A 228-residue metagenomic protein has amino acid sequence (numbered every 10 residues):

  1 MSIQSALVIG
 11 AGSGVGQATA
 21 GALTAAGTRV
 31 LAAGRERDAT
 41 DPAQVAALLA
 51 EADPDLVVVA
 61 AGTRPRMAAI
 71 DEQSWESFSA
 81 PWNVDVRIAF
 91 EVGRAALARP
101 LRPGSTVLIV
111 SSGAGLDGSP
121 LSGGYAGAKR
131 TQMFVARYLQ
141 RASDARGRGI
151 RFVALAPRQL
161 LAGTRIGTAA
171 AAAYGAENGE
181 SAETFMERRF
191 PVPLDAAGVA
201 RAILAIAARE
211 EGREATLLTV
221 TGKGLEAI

Functional and structural regions predicted by a protein language model:
G12, A20: N-terminal Rossmann NAD(P)H-binding glycine-rich loop of SDR-like oxidoreductase domains
A32-A43: Rossmann-fold cofactor-recognition segment
G62-S79, A98, L121: Conserved mid-core segment of classical short-chain dehydrogenase/reductases
D71-F90, L108, Q132: Catalytic Tyr-X3-Lys loop
V84-S105, R141, A145: Amphipathic alpha-helical dimer-interface segment in Rossmann-like NAD(P)H-dependent oxidoreductases
G93, A128-K129: Active-site helix of classical SDR
S112: Residue(s) in the substrate-gating loop at a strand-loop-helix junction that position the organic substrate next
G175-I228: C-terminal helical subdomain
